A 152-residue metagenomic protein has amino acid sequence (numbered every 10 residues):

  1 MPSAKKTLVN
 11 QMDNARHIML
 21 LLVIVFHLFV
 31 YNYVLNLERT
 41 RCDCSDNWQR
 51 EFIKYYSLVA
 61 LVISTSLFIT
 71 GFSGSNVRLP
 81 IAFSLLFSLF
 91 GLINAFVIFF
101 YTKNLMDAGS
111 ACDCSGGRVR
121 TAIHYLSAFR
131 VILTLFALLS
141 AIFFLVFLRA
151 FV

Functional and structural regions predicted by a protein language model:
P2-V152: Eukaryotic polytopic
